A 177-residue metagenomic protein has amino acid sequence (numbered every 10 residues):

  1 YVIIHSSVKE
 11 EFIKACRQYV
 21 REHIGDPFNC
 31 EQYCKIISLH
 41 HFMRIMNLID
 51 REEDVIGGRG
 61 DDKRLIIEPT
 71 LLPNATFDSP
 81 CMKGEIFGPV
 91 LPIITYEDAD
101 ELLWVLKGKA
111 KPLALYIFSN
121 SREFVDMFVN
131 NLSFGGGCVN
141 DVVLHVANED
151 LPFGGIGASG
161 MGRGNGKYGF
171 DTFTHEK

Functional and structural regions predicted by a protein language model:
I4-S7, N120: Structured loop/turn residues at secondary-structure junctions
S6-K111: NAD(P)-dependent aldehyde/semialdehyde dehydrogenase
Q18, I67-K177: Conserved C-terminal structural/oligomerization subdomain of aldehyde/semialdehyde dehydrogenase
